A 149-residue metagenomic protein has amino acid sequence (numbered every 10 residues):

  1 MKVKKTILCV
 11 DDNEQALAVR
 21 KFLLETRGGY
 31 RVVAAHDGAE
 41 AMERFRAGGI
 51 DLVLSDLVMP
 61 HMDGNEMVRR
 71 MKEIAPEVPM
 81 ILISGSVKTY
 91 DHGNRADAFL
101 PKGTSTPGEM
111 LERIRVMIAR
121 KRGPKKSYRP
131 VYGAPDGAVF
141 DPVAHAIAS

Functional and structural regions predicted by a protein language model:
E14-V33: Two-component/phosphorelay signaling modules centered on CheY-like receiver
H36-E40, D63-E66: Acidic catalytic/metal-coordinating carboxylates
E43, N65-E77: Short amphipathic alpha-helix used as the core "switch/output" element in two-component signaling
D56: Active-site residues of response regulator receiver
M59: Receiver (REC) domain active-site loop signature in two-component systems and cognate sites in sensor histidine kinases
G103-I118, R122, K126-Y128: C-terminal output helix
R120-S149: CheY-like receiver
